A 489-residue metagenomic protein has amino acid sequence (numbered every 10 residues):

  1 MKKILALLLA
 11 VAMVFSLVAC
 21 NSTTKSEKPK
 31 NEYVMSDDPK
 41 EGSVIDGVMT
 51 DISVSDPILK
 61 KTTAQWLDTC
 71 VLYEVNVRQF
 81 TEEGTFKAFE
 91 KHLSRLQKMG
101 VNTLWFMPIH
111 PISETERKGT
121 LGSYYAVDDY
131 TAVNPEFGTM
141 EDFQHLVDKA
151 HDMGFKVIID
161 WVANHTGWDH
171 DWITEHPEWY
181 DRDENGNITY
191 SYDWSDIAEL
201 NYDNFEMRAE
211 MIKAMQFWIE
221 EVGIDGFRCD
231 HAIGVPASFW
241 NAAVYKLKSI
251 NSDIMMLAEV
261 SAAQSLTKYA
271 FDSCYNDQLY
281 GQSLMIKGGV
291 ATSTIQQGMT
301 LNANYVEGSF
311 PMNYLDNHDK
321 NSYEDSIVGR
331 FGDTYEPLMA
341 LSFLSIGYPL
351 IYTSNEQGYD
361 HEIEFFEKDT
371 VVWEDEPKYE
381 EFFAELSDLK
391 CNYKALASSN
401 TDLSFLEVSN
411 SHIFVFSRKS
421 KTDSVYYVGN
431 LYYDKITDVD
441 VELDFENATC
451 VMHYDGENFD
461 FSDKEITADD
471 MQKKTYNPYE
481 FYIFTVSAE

Functional and structural regions predicted by a protein language model:
M1-L8: Positively charged n-region of N-terminal signal peptides that target proteins for export
S16-A19: C-terminal motif of bacterial Sec signal peptides marking the signal peptidase cleavage site
K28-D56, E220, D230-P311, L341 (+6 more regions): Active-site-proximal helices and loops of the catalytic beta/alpha 8
G47, I52, P57-L72, R78-N102 (+3 more regions): Substrate-binding/active-site clefts of carbohydrate-active enzymes
V75, L96, F106, Y130 (+10 more regions): Conserved, mostly hydrophobic/aromatic
M312-F331, Y335-P377: Aromatic/acidic polysaccharide-binding cleft in carbohydrate-active enzymes
V428-Y432: Asparagine-centered strand-capping/turn motif at beta-strand->loop junctions
K464-E489: C-terminal beta-strand-rich structural cap/linker in extracellular carbohydrate-active enzymes
